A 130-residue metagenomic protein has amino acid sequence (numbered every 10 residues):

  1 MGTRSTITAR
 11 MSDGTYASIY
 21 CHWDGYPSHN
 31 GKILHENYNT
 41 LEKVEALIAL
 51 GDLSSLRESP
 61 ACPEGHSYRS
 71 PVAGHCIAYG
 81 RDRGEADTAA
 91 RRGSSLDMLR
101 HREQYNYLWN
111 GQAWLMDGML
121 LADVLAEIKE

Functional and structural regions predicted by a protein language model:
M1-Y26: Short, extreme N-terminal segment that most often corresponds to the first beta-strand
A17-V44: Compact beta-rich and alpha/beta scaffold cores in large eukaryotic transport/transcription complexes and associated
H35-E130: Low-complexity intrinsically disordered segments
